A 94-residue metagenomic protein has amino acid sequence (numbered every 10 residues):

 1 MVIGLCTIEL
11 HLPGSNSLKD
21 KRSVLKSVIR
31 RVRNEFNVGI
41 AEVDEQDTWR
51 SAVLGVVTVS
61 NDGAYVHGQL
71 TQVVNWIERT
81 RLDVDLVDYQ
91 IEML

Functional and structural regions predicted by a protein language model:
I3, A41-D62, E92-M93: Short, charge-patterned binding micro-sites
G4-L12, L18: Short glycine-/aliphatic-rich beta-strand segments at the starts of folded cytosolic domains
K21: C-terminal binding/interaction regions
I29: Short catalytic helix/loop segments, enriched in acidic residues and glycine and frequently bearing histidine
V38-D44, D85-D88: A short linear hydrophobic-aromatic micro-motif
T58-L94: C-terminal structural segments of small proteins and small subunits
